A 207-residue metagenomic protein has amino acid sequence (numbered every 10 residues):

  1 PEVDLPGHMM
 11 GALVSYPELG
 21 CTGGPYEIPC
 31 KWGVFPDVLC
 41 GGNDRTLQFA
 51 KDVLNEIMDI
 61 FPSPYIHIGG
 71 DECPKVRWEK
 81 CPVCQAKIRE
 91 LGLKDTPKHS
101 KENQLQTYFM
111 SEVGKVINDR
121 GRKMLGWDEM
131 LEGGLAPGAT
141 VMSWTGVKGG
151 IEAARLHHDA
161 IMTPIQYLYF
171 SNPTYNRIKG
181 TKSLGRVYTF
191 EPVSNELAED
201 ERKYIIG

Functional and structural regions predicted by a protein language model:
P1-T22, Y65, H158-M162: Glycine-rich, aromatic-flanked loop segments that form ligand/cofactor-binding clefts across common enzyme folds
E2-M9, E27-W32, P36, P64-W78 (+2 more regions): Core alpha/beta catalytic barrel or barrel-like domain that forms the active/cofactor pocket in diverse metabolic
M10-Q48, V76-K101, T107: Aromatic- and acidic-residue-enriched carbohydrate-binding clefts of CAZyme catalytic domains
D44-Y65, E72, A86-G207: Substrate-binding groove of N-acetylhexosamine-processing glycoside hydrolases
